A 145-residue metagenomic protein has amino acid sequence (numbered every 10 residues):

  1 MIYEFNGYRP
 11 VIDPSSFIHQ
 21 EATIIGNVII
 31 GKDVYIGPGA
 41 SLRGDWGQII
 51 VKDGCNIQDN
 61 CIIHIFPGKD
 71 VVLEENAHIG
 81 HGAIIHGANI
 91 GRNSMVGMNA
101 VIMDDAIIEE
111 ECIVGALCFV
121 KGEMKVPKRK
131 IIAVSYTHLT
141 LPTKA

Functional and structural regions predicted by a protein language model:
F5-N6, P10-P127, I131-I132: Structural signal for interior beta-strand "rungs" in well-ordered beta-sheet cores of soluble enzyme domains
T137-T143: Conserved small/polar residues in nucleotide/adenosyl-binding loops
